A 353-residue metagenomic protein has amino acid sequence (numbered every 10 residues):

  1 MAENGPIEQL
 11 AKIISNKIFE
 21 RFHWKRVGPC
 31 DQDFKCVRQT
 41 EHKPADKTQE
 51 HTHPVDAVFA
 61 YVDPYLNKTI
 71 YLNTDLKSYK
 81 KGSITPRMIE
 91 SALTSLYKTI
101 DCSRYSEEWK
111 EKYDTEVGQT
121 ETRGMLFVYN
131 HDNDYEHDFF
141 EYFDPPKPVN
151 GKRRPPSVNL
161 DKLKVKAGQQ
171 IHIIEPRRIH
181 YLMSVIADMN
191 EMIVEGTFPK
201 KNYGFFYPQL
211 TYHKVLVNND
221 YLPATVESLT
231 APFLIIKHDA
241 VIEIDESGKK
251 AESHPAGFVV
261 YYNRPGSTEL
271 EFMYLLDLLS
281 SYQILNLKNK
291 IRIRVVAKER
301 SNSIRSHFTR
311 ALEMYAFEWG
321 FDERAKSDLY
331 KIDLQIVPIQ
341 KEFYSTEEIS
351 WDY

Functional and structural regions predicted by a protein language model:
M1-V55, F59-Y353: Intrinsically disordered, low-complexity Ser/Thr/Pro/Gly-rich regulatory segments
